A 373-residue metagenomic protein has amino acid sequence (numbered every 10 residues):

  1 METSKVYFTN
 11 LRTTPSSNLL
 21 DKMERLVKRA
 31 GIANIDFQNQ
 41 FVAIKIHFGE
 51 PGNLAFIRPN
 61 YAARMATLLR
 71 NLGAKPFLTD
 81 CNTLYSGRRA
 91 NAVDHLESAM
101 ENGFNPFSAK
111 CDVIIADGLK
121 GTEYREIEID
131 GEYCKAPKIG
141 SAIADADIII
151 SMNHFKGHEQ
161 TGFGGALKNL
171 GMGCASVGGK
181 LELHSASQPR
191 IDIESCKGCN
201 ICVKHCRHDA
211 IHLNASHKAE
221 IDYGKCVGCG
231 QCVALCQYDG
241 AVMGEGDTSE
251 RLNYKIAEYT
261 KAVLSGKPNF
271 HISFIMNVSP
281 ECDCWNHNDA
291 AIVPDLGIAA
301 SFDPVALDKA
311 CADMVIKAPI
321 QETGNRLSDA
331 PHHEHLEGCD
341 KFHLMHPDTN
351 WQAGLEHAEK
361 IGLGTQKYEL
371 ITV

Functional and structural regions predicted by a protein language model:
E2-N53, I57-Y61, T67, L72-D80 (+1 more regions): Extended, low-polarity segments enriched in aliphatic/aromatic residues
